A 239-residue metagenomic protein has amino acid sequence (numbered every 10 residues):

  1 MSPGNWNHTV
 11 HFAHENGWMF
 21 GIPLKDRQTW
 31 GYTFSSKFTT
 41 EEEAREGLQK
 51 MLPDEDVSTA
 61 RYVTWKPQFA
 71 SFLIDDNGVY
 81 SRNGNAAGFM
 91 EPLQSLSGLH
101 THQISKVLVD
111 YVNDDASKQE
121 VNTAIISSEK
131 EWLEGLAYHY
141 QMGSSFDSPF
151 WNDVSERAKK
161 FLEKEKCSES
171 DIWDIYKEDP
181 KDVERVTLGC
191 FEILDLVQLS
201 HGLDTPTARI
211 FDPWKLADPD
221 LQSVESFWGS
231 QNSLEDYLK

Functional and structural regions predicted by a protein language model:
M1-N5: Central beta-strand plus flanking loop segment that forms part of the substrate or channel wall within the catalytic
T9-F12: Short Gly/Pro-enriched turn/cap motifs at secondary-structure boundaries
H14-K66, G88-L99, Y111-D114: Conserved FAD/dinucleotide-binding core of flavoprotein oxidoreductases
W18, D76-Y80, F89, Q94 (+2 more regions): Tryptophan-centric aromatic hotspots in well-structured domains and transmembrane helices
K37-E42, G98, H102, K118 (+1 more regions): Generic detection of long, well-ordered alpha-helical segments
E41, K50, Q103-K106, Q141 (+1 more regions): Solvent-exposed, non-transmembrane amphipathic alpha-helical segments
A70-W132: Conserved mid-domain beta->alpha element of the FAD-binding
D110-K239: Long, low-complexity C-terminal extensions of enzymes
